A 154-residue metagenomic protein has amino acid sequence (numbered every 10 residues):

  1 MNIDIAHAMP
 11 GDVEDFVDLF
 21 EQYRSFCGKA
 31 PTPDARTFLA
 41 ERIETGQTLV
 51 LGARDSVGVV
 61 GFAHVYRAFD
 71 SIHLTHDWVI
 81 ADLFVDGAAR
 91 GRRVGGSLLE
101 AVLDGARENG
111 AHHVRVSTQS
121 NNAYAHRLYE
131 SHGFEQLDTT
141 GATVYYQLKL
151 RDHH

Functional and structural regions predicted by a protein language model:
I3, H7-T75, A81, D86 (+4 more regions): Acetyl-CoA-dependent GNAT
H76, R92, N109-H112: Short coil/turn segments at alpha/beta junctions that flank glycine-rich nucleotide-binding fingerprints
A89, R93-A101: Conserved acetyl-CoA pyrophosphate-binding loop and the N-cap/start of the following alpha-helix in GNAT-like
R90, R115-A125, A142-V144: Conserved beta-strand-loop-alpha-helix junction that forms the acyl-donor binding cleft
G96, S120-D138: Conserved active-site alpha-helix within GNAT-family acetyltransferase domains
A106-T118: Conserved GNAT acetyl-CoA-binding A-motif
